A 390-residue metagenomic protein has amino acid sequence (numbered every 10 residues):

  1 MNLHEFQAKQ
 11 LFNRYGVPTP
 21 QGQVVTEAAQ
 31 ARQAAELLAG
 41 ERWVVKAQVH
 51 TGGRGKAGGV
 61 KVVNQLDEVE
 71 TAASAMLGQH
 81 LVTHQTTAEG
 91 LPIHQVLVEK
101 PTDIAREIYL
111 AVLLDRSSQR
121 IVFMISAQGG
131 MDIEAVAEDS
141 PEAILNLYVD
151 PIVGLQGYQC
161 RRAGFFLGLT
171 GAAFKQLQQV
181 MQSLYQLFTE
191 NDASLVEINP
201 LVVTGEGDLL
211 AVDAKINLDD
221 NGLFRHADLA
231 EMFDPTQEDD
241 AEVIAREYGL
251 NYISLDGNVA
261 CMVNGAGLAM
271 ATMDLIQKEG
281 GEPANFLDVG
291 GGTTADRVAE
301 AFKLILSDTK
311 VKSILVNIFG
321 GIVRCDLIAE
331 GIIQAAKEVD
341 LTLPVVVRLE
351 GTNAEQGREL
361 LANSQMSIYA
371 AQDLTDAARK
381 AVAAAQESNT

Functional and structural regions predicted by a protein language model:
M1-I198, V202-V316, D326-I328, K337 (+3 more regions): ATP-dependent carboxylate/acyl-activation modules
G321: Catalytic core of bacterial c-di-GMP phosphodiesterases, primarily the EAL and HD-GYP domains, capturing alpha-helical
I333-Q334: Short amphipathic alpha-helix used as the core "switch/output" element in two-component signaling
T342-E350: Short internal beta-strands
